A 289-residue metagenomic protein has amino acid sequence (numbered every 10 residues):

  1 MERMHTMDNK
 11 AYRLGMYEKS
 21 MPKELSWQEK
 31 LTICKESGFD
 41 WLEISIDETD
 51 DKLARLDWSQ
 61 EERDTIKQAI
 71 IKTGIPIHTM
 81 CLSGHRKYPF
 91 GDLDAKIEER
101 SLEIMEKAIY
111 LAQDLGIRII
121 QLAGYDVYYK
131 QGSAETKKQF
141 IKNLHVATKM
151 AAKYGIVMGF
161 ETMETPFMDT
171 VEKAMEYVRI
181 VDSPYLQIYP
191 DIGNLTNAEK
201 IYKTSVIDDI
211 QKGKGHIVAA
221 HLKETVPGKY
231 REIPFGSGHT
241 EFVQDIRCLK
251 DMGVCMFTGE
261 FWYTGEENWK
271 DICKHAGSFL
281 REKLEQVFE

Functional and structural regions predicted by a protein language model:
D8, Q28-E29, A69-T73, R86-I188 (+1 more regions): Active-site acidic/histidine proton-transfer and metal-coordination neighborhood in alpha/beta enzyme cores
D8-N9, L31-E36, W58-T79, I109-G116 (+4 more regions): Acidic (Asp/Glu)-rich catalytic clusters
N9-R13, K142-H239: Acidic/histidine-rich catalytic cores of soluble enzymes
Y12-E18, L42-I44, I77-L82, I120-L122 (+4 more regions): Hydrophobic faces of well-ordered beta-strands that scaffold small-molecule active sites in alpha/beta enzyme cores
S20-P22, I46-E48, S83-R86, G124-Y128 (+4 more regions): Active-site-proximal loop/turn and secondary-structure-junction residues that shape catalytic pockets, frequently
K23-C34, R100-I109, K203-I210, F242: Short, acidic/polar
S45-I70, G124-Y128: Glycine-rich, proline-tolerant flexible connector loops at the mouths of alpha/beta enzymes
W269-F288: C-terminal helical cap(s) of enzyme catalytic domains, especially alpha/beta-barrels
